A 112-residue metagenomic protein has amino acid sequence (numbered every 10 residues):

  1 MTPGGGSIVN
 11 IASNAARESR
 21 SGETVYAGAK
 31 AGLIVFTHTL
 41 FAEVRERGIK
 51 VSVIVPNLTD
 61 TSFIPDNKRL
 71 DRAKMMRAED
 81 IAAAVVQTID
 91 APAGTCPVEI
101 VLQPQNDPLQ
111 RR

Functional and structural regions predicted by a protein language model:
S13: Residue(s) in the substrate-gating loop at a strand-loop-helix junction that position the organic substrate next
A16-E18: Conserved catalytic-site region of short-chain dehydrogenase/reductase
R20-T24, K74: Active-site loop immediately N-terminal to the catalytic Tyr-X3-Lys motif of short-chain dehydrogenase/reductase
A29: Active-site helix of classical SDR
A42-E43: Alpha-helical segment proximal to the catalytic Tyr-Lys
K50-P56, D60: Conserved SDR Rossmann-fold cofactor-binding beta-strand/turn motif
V53-I54, L70-Q110: C-terminal helical subdomain
T59-D60, I64, Q105-D107: Conserved sequence/active-site signature of Rossmann-fold short-chain dehydrogenase/reductase
